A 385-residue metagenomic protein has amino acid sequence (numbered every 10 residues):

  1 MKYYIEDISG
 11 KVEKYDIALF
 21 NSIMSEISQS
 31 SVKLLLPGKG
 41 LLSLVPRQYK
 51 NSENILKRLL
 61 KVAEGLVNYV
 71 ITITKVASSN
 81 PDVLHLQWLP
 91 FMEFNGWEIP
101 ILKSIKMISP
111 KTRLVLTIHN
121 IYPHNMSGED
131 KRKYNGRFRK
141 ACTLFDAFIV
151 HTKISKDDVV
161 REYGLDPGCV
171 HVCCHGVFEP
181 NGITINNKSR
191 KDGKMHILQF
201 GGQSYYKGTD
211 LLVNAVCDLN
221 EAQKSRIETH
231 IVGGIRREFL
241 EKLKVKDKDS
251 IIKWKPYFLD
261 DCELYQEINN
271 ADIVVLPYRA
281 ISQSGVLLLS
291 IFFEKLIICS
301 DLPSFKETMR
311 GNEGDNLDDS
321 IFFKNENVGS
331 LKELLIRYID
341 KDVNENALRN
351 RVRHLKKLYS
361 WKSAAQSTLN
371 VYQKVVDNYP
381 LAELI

Functional and structural regions predicted by a protein language model:
T74, P100-P110, K131-F148: Membrane-proximal helix-turn-helix segments that form the acceptor-binding/catalytic region of lipid-linked
S127-E129, V160-E162, G168-G193, D342 (+1 more regions): Acidic anion/phosphate-binding donor-loop and adjacent secondary structure in glycosyltransferase catalytic cores
S189-K207, V213-V216: Conserved donor-binding/catalytic core segment of Leloir-type glycosyltransferases
F200, E228-E241, Y257: Glycosyltransferase donor-sugar binding loop
L240-Y265: Nucleotide-activated donor-binding/catalytic signature segment of Leloir-type glycosyltransferases, i.e., the conserved
I273-L276, L296-K306: Short hydrophobic beta-strand element within catalytic cores of glycosyltransferases and related nucleotide-activated
Y278-A280: Aromatic "clamp/platform" in nucleotide-sugar-dependent glycosyltransferases that forms part of the donor/acceptor
K306-I336: Change "using UDP/GDP/dTDP sugars" to "using nucleotide sugars
